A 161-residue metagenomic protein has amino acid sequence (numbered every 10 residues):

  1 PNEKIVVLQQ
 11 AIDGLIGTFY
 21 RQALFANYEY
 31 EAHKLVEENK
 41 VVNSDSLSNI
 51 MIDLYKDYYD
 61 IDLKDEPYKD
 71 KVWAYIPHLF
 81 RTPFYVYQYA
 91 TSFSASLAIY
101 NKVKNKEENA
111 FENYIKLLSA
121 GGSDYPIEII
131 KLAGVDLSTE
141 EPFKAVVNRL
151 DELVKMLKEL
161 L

Functional and structural regions predicted by a protein language model:
P1, A11-G17, S92: Post-HExxH zinc-binding segment in Zn-dependent metallohydrolases
N2, A26-E29, H33-L161: C-terminal, non-catalytic "cap/extension" segments appended to globular domains
V7-G14, L35: Short beta-alpha connecting loops at secondary-structure transitions that line or flank enzyme active sites
L15-Y20, P83: Hydrophobic transmembrane alpha-helical segments of multi-pass transport and channel proteins
